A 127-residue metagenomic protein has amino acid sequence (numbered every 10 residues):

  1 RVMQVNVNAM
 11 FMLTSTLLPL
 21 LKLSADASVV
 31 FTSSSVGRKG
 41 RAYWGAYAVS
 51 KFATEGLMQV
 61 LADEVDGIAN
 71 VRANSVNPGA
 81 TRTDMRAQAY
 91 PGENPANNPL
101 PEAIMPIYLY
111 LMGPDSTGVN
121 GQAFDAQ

Functional and structural regions predicted by a protein language model:
R1-M12, V30, T54: Catalytic Tyr-X3-Lys loop
A9, G45, A53-G56, L100-A103: Conserved cofactor-binding/catalytic machinery of classical short-chain dehydrogenase/reductase
T14, S50: Active-site helix of classical SDR
T16-A25, V65-I68: A short helix-coil junction within the Rossmann-fold of NAD(P)-dependent oxidoreductases
S34: Residue(s) in the substrate-gating loop at a strand-loop-helix junction that position the organic substrate next
K39, V60-V71: Active-site-adjacent segment of SDR/Rossmann-fold oxidoreductases
K39-G45: Active-site loop immediately N-terminal to the catalytic Tyr-X3-Lys motif of short-chain dehydrogenase/reductase
V71, S75-V76, T83, G92-Q127: C-terminal helical subdomain
